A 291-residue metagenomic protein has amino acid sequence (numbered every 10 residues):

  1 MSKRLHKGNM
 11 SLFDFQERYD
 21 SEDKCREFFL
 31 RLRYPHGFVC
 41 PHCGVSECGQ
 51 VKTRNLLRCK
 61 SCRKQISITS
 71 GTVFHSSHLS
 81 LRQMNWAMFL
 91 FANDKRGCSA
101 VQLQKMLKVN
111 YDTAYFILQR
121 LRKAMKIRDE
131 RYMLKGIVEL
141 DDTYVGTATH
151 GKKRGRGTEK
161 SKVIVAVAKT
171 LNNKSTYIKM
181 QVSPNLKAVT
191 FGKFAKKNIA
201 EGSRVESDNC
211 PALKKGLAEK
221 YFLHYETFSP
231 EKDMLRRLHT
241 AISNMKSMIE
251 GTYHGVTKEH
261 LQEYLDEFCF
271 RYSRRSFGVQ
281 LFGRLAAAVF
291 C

Functional and structural regions predicted by a protein language model:
M1-C291: Residue-level recognition of single "structural anchor" positions that define or cap local secondary structure
